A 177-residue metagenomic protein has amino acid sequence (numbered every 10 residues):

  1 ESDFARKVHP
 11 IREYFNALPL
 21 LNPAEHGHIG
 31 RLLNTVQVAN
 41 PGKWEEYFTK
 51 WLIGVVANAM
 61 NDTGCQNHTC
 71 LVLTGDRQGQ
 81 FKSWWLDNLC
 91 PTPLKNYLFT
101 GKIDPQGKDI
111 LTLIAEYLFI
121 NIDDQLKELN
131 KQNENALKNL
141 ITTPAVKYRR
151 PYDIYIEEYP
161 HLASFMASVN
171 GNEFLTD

Functional and structural regions predicted by a protein language model:
D3-F119: P-loop NTPase catalytic core of nucleic-acid-dependent motor ATPases
T63-G64, E158, L175-D177: Short, conserved, surface-exposed binding loops centered on an aromatic residue
T100-D104, V146-P151, S168: Short gly/ser/thr-rich secondary-structure transition/capping motifs
I110-A115, R150-S168: AAA+/SF3 P-loop NTPase mechanochemical coupling elements
L118-I141, F174-D177: Conserved AAA+/SF3 P-loop NTPase catalytic/coupling segment centered on the Walker-B
E134-E157: Conserved catalytic/switch belt of AAA+ P-loop NTPases
V169-E173: Short, polar loop motifs at secondary-structure junctions
